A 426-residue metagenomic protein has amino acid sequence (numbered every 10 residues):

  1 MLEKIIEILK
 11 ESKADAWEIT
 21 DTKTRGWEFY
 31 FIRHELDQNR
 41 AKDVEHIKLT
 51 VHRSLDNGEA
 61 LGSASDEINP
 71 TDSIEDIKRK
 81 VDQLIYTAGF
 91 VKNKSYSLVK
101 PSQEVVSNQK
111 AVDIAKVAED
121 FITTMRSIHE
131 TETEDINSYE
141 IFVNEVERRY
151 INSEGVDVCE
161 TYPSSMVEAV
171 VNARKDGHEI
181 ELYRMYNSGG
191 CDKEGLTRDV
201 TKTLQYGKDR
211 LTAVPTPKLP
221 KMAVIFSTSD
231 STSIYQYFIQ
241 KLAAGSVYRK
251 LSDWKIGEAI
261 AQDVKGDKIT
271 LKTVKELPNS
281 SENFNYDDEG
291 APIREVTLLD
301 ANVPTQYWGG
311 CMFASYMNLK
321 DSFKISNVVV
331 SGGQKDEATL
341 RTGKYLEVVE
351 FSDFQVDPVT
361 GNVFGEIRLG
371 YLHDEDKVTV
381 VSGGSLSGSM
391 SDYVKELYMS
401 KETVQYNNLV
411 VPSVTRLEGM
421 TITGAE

Functional and structural regions predicted by a protein language model:
M1-E276, A301, Y393, V411-E426: Active-site bordering "gate/hinge" segments that shape substrate access to catalytic or cofactor-binding pockets
G190, A259-E426: Dual-mode signal for accessory low-complexity, basic/Gly-rich regions
